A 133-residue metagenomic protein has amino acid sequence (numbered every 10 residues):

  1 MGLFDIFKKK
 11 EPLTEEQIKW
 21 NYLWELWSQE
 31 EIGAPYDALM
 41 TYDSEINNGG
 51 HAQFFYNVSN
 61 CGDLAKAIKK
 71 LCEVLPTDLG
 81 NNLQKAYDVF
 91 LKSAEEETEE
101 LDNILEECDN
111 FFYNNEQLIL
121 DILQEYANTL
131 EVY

Functional and structural regions predicted by a protein language model:
M1-G2: Coil-to-alpha-helix initiation sites in intrinsically disordered, low-complexity, charged segments
D5-L64, I68-Y133: Extended, alpha-helix-rich binding/interface surfaces that flank or overlap catalytic cores and mediate recognition
